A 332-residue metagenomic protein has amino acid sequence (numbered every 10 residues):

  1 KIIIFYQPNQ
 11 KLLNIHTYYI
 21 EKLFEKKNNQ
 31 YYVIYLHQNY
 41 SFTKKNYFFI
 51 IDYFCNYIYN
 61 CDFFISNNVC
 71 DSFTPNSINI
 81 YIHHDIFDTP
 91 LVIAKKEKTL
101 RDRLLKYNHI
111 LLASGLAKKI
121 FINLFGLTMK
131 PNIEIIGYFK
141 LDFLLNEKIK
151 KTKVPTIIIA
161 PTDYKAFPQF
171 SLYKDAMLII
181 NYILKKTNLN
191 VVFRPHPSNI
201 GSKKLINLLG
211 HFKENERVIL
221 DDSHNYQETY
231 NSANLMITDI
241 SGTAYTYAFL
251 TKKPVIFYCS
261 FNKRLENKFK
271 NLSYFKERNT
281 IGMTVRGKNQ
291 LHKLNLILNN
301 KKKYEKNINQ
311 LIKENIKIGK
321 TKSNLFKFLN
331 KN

Functional and structural regions predicted by a protein language model:
I3-L145: Active-site and donor-binding regions of nucleotide-sugar-utilizing enzymes
L12-F24, F139-L208, V285-K288, K317 (+1 more regions): Conserved catalytic-core segment of nucleotide-activated headgroup transferases in glycan assembly
K26-V33, K186-V191, V218: A generic structural motif
Y31, L105-I110, S232-L235, N279-M283: Short active-site oxyanion
F48-Y53, V218-S223, T280-K293: Short acidic-hydrophobic, aromatic-tinged amphipathic segments that line or gate anion-handling sites
I50-I58, N199-Y245: Donor nucleotide-activated moiety binding/catalytic core segment of transferases that use nucleotide-activated donors
V69-Y81, S223-K268: A donor-sugar binding/catalytic signature common to diverse glycosyltransferases and related nucleotide-sugar
M129-K130, G210, G242-E314: Catalytic binding pocket for nucleotide-activated donors in carbohydrate/polymer assembly enzymes
